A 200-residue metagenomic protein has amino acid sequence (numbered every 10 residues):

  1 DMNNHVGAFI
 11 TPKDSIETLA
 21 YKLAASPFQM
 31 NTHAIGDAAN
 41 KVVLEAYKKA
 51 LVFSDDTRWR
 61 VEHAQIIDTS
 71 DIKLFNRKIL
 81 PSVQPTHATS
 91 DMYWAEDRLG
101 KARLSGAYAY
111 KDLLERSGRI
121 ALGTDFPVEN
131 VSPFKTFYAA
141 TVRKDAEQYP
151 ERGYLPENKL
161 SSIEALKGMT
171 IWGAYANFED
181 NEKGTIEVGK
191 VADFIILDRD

Functional and structural regions predicted by a protein language model:
D1-P27: Active-site-adjacent helix-turn-beta-strand microarchitecture at beta-sheet edges that either contains or buttresses
Y21-N31, A38-W59, H63-A64, T69 (+3 more regions): His/Asp/Glu-enriched, well-ordered alpha-helical/loop segment that forms or immediately abuts the divalent-metal
